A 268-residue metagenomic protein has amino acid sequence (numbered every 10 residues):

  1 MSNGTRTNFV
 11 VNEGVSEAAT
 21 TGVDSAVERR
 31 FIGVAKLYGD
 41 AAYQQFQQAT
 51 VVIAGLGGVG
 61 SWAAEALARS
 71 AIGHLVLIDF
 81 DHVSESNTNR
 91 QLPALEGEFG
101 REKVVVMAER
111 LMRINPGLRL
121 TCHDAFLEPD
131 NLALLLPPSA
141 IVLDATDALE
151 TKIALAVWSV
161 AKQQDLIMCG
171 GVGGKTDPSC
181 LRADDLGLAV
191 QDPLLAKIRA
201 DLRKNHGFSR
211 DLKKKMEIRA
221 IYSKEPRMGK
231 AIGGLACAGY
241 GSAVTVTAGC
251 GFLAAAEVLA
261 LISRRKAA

Functional and structural regions predicted by a protein language model:
M1-V52: N-terminal charged helix/coil linker that caps or initiates catalytic domains
I53-G55, I78: Conserved N-terminal Rossmann-fold NAD(P)-binding element of oxidoreductases
V59: Hydrophobic/small residue at the entry helix of a nucleotide-binding pocket
R69-H74: Conserved S-adenosyl-L-methionine
L77-I114: Glycine-rich phosphate-binding loop and adjoining beta1-alpha1-beta2 segment of Rossmann-like nucleotide-binding folds
D124-N131: Conserved SAM/SAH-binding loop
A140-T245, G249: E1/E1-like adenylate-forming module used to activate ubiquitin-like modifiers and sulfur-carrier proteins
K204, A248-K266: Internal hydrophobic alpha-helix adjacent to the cofactor/substrate pocket in enzyme cavities
